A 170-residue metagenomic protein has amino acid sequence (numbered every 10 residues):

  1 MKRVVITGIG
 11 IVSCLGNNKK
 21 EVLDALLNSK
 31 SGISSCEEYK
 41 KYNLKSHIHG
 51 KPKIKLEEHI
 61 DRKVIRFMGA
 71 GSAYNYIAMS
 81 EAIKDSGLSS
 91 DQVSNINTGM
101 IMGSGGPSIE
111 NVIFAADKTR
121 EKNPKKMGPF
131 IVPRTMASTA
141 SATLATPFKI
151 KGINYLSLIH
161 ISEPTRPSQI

Functional and structural regions predicted by a protein language model:
M1-I153: Conserved "HGTGT" condensation-loop signature of ketosynthase/thiolase-family condensing enzymes that catalyze
I159-I170: Single conserved hydrophobic/aromatic residue that forms the stacking wall/gate of nucleotide- or nucleobase-binding
